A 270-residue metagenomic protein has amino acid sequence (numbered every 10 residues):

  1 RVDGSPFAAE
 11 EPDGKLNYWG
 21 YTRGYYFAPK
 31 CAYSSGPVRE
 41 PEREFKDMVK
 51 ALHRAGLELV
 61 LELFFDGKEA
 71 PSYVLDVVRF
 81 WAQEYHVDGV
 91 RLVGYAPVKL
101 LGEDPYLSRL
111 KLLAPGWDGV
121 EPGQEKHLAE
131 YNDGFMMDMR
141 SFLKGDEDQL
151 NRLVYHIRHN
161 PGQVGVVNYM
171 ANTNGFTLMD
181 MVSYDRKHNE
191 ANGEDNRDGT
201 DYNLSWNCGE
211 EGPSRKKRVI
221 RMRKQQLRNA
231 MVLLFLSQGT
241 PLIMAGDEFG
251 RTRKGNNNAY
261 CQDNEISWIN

Functional and structural regions predicted by a protein language model:
R1, Y26, E62: Conserved hydrophobic/aromatic pocket- or pore-lining residues that grip, position, or stack substrates in active sites
F7-G14, M181-S183, K254-N256: Short, solvent-exposed loop/turn and secondary-structure capping segments
F7-R54, G67-E84, H188-G212, I266-W268: Aromatic- and acidic-residue-enriched carbohydrate-binding clefts of CAZyme catalytic domains
R43-P122: Active-site neighborhood of glycoside hydrolase catalytic domains
H86, V98-A245, N258-Q262: Conserved alpha/beta catalytic core and glycan-binding cleft of carbohydrate-active enzymes
Y131, I269-N270: A short, structured beta-strand-centered segment in the mid-to-C-terminal lobe of catalytic cores from group-transfer
M244-F249, R253: Short acidic/histidine-rich active-site segments
